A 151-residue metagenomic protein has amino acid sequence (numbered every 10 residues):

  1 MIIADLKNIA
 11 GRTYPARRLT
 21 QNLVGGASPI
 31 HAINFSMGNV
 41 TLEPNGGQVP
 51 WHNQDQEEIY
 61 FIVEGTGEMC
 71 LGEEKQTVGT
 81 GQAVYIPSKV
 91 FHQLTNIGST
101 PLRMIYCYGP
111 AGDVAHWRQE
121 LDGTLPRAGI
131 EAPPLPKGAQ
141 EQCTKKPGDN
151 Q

Functional and structural regions predicted by a protein language model:
M1-F35, P50, R118-Q151: A short, N-terminal "cap"/entry segment at the start of jelly-roll beta-barrel domains of the cupin/DSBH fold
L19, D55-Q56, E74, V90-F91 (+2 more regions): A generic "binding-loop/recognition-motif" signal
Q21, M69-L71, M104: Short hydrophobic/aromatic-rich beta-strand segments that constitute the beta-sheet cores of beta-sandwich/beta-barrel
N34, N39-P44, N53-M69, C107: Short, conserved beta-strand element in jelly-roll/cupin
V40, I59, Y85, T100-A115: A short hydrophobic beta-strand segment most commonly corresponding to one strand of the jelly-roll/cupin
G46, I59, T66-E68, K75 (+2 more regions): Structural motif
V49-W51, M69-C70, I86, H92-G98: Short beta-strand His + acidic residue motifs that chelate non-heme Fe in jelly-roll/DSBH and cupin folds
E73-S88: Short acidic-glycine-tyrosine-enriched beta hairpin
